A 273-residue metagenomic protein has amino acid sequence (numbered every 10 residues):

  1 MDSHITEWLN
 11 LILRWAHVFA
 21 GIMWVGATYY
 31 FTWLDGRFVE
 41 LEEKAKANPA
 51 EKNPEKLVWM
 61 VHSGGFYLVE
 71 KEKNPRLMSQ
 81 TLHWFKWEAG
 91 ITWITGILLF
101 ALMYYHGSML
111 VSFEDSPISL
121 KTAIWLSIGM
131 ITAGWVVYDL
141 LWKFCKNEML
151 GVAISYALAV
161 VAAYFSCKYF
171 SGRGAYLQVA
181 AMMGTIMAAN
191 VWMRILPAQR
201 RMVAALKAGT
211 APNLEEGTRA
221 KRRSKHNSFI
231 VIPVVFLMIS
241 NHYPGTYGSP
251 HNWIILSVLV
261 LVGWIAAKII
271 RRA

Functional and structural regions predicted by a protein language model:
M1-A273: Polytopic transmembrane helical bundles with strong interfacial aromatic enrichment
